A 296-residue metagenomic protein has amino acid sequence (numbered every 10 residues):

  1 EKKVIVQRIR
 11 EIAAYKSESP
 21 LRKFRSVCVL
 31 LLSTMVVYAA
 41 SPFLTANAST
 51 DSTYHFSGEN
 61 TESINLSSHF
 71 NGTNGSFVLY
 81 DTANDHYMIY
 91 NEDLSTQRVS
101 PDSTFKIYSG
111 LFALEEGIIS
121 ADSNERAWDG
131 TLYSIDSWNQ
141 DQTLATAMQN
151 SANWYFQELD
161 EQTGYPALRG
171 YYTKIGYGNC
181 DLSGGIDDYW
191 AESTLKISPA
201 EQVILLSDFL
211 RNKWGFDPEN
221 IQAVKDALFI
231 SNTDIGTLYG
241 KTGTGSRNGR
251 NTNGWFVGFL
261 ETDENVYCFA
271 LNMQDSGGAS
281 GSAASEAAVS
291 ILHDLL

Functional and structural regions predicted by a protein language model:
E1-T50: Hydrophobic topogenic segments
A46-S67, N71, R98, E161-P166 (+2 more regions): Structured C-terminal helix/loop/strand segments within mature extracytoplasmic catalytic/sensor domains
N71-D81: Short N-terminal helix-loop-first-beta-strand/juxtamembrane motif that initiates sensory/input modules
A83-T96: Short, conserved catalytic-motif segment at the N-terminal edge
R98-S123, A147, Q202, F269: Active-site SXXK
E115-T131, D217-I221: Short, well-structured active-site flanking segments
N124-Q140, T146, T163-G164: Acidic helix-start/capping segments at beta-turn-to-alpha-helix junctions
T143-L144, E158-L206: Mid-domain, small-residue-enriched loop/turn segments at the edges of structured enzyme/sensor domains
